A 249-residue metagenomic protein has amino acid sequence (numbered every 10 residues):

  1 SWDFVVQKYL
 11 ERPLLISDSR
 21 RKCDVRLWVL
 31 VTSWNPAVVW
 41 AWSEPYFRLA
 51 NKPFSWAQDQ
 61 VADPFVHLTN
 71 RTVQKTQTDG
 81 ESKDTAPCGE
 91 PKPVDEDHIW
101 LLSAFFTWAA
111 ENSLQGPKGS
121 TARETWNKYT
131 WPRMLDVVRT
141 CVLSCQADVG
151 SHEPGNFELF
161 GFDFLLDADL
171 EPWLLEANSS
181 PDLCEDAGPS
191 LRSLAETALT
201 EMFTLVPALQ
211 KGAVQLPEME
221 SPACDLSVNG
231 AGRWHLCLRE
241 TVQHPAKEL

Functional and structural regions predicted by a protein language model:
S1-L159, D167-L174, N178, P189 (+3 more regions): Catalytic core of tubulin tyrosine ligase-like
D182-C184: Short Cys/His-based metal-binding microdomains
G232-L249: Acidic, Ser/Thr-rich low-complexity intrinsically disordered segments
